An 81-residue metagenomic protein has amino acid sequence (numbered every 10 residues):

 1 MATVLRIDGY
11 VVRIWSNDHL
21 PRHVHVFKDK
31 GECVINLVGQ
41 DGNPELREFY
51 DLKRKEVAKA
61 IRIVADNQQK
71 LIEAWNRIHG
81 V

Functional and structural regions predicted by a protein language model:
M1-V12: Negatively charged, low-complexity tracts enriched in Asp/Glu with abundant Ser/Thr
W15-L52: A short, structured beta-strand/loop element
L52-V81: C-terminal structural segments of small proteins and small subunits
